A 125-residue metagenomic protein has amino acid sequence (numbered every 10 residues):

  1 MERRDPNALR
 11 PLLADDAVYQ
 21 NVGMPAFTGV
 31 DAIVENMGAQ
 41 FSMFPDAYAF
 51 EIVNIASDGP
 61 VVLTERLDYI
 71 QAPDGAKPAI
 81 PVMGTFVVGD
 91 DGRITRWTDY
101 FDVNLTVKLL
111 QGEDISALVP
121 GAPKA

Functional and structural regions predicted by a protein language model:
R3-P11, D15, I115-A125: Short, low-complexity N-terminal intrinsically disordered segments enriched in polar/charged residues
P6-P60: A solvent-exposed, acidic/Ser-Thr-rich amphipathic alpha-helical stretch
G38-A125: A beta-strand edge to alpha-helix "cap/lid" segment located at domain peripheries
